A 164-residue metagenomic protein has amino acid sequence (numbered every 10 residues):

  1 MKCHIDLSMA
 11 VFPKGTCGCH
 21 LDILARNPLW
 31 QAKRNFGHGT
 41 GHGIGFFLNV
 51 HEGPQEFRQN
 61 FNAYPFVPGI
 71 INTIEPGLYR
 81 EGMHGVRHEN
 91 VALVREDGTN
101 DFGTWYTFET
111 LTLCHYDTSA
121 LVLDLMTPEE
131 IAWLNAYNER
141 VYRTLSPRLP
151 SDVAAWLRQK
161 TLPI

Functional and structural regions predicted by a protein language model:
M1-I164: Active-site neighborhoods and metal-handling regions in enzymes and metal-associated proteins
